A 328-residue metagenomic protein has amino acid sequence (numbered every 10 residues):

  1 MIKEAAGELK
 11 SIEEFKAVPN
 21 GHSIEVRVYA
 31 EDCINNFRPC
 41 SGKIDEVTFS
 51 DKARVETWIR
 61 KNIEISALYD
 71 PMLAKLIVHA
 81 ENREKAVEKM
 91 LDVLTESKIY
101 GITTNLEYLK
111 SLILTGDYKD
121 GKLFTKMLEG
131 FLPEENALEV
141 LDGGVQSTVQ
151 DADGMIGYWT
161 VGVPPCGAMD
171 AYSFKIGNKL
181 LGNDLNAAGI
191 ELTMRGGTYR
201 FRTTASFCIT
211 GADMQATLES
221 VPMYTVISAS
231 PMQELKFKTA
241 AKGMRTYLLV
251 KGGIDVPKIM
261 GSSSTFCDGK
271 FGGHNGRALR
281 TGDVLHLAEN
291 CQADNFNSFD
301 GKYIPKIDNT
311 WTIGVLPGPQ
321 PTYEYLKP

Functional and structural regions predicted by a protein language model:
I2-A137: Catalytic cores of soluble metabolic enzymes centered on carboxylation/carboxyl-transfer
N136-P328: Conserved "landmark" site that anchors the functional core of diverse proteins
